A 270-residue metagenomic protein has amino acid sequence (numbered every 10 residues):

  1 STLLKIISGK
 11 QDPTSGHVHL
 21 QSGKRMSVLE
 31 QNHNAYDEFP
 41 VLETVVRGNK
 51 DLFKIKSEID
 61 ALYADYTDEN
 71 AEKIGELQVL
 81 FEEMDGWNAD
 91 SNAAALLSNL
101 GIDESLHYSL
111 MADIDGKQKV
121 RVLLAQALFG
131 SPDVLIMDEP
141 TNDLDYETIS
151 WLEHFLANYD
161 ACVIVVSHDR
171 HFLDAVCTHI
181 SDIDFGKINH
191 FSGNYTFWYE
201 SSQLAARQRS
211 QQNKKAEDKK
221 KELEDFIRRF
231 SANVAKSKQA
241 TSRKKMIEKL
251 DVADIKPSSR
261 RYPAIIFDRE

Functional and structural regions predicted by a protein language model:
S1-N213, I265-E270: ABC ATP-binding cassette signature C-motif
Q21, T67, N233, K256-S258: Alpha-helix initiation/capping motif
S201-D254: Intracellular alpha-helical coupling/juxtamembrane segments of multi-pass membrane proteins
V252-E270: ABC-family P-loop ATPase nucleotide-binding domain
